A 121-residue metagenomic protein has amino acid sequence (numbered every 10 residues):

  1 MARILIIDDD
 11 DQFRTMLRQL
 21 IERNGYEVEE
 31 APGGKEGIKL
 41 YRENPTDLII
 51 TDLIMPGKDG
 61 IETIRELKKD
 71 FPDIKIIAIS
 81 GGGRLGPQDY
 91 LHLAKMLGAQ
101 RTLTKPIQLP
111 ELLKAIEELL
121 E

Functional and structural regions predicted by a protein language model:
D8, D52: Active-site residues of response regulator receiver
D11-E29, L97: Two-component/phosphorelay signaling modules centered on CheY-like receiver
E30-K39, G60: Helix N-cap/capping motif at the beta->alpha junctions
K39, I61-D73: Short amphipathic alpha-helix used as the core "switch/output" element in two-component signaling
N44-I50: Active-site beta3 strand of CheY-like receiver
M55: Receiver (REC) domain active-site loop signature in two-component systems and cognate sites in sensor histidine kinases
E62, G83-L103, P110, K114: Alpha4 helix (beta4-alpha4-beta5 surface) of REC/receiver domains from two-component response regulators
I79-G81: Hydrophobic/aromatic residues positioned on beta-strands within the core alpha/beta folds
